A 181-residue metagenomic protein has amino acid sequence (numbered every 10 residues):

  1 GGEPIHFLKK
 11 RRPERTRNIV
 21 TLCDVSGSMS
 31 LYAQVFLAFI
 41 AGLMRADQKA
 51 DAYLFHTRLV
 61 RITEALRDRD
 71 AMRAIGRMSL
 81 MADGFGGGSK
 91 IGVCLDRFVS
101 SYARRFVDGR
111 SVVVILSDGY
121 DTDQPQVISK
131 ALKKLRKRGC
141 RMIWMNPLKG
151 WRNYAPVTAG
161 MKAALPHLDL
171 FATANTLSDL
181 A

Functional and structural regions predicted by a protein language model:
G1-I19, S30, Q34, G42-D51 (+1 more regions): Acidic, polar low-complexity linker/tail segments
V20-D24: Short hydrophobic beta-strand that contains or immediately precedes a catalytic carboxylate
S28-S30, Y120-Q124, W151: Short acidic, S/G/P-rich loop/turn micro-motifs used as interaction or catalytic elements
L54-M78, T158: Short beta-strand-loop
F55-T57, D118, P147: Cofactor-binding loop segments of dinucleotide-utilizing enzymes, especially the Rossmann-like FAD- and NAD(P)+-binding
R73-S111, N153-P156: Von Willebrand factor
G92-R141, A172: Exposed acidic/Ser/Thr-rich ligand/metal-binding surfaces
L132-A181: Von Willebrand factor type A / integrin I
